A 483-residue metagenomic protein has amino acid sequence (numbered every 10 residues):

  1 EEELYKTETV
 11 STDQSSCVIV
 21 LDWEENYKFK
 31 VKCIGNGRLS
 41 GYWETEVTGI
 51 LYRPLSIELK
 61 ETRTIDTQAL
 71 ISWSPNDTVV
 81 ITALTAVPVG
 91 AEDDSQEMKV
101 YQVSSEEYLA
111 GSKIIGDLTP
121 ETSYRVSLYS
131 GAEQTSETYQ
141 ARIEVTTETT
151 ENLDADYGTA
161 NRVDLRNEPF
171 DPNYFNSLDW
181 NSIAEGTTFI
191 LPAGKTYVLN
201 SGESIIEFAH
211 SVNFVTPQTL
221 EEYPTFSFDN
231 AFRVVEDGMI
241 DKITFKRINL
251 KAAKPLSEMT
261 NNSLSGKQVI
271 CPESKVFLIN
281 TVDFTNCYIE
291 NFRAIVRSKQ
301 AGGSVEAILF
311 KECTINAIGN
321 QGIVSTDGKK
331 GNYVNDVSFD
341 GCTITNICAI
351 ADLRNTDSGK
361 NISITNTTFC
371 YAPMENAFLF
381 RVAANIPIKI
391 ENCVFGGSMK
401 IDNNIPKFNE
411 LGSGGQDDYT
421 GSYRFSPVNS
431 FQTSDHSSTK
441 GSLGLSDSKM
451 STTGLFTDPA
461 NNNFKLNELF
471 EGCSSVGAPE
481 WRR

Functional and structural regions predicted by a protein language model:
E1, T67-V80: Conserved aromatic anchor
E1-E24, L84-T119: Recognizes extended acidic, P/S/T-rich segments that occur within or adjacent to Ig-like beta-sandwich modules
W23, I34-S56, S112, P120 (+1 more regions): Extracellular fibronectin type III
Y27-V31, Y124-L128: Hydrophobic/tyrosine-rich beta-strand signature of extracellular beta-sandwich/beta-rich modules, prominently
R63-L70, P120: Short coil/turn motif common to extracellular beta-sandwich-like domains
I143-S177: Right-handed parallel beta-helix/beta-solenoid
E168-L178, I183-V212, T219-A231: N-terminal extracellular ligand-recognition/capping segment immediately after the signal peptide
I206, V212, Q218-N463, E468-R483: Extracellular beta-rich repeat passengers
